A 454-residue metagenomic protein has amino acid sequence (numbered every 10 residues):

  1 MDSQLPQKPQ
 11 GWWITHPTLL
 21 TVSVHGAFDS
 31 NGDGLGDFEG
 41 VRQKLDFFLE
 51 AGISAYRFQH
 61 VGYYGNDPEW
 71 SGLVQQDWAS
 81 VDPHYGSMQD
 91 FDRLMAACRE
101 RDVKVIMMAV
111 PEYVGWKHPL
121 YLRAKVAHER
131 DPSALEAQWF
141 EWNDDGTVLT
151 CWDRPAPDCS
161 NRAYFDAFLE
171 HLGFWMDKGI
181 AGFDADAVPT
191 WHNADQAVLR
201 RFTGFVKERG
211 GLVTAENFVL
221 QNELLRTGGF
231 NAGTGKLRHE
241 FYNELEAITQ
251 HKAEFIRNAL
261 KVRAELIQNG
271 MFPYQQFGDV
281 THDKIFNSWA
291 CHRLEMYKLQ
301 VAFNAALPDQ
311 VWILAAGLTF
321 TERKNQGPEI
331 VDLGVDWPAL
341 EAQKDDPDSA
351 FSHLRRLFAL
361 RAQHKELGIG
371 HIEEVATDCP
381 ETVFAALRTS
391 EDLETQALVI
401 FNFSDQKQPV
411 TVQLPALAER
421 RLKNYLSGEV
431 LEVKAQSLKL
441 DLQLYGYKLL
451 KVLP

Functional and structural regions predicted by a protein language model:
Q4-L19, S23-E39, Q43-S54, H60-K178 (+2 more regions): Substrate-binding/active-site clefts of carbohydrate-active enzymes
T18-L20, Y56-F58, V105-M107, F183 (+3 more regions): Hydrophobic faces of well-ordered beta-strands that scaffold small-molecule active sites in alpha/beta enzyme cores
V22, F48, F58, W78 (+8 more regions): Conserved, mostly hydrophobic/aromatic
E50-I53, I180-A181, G229-F230, T234 (+1 more regions): A structural motif
N66, I267-D279, K284-E419, S427: Loop/helix patches that line or flank the sugar-binding groove of alpha-linked glycan CAZymes
M95-A96, R101, E170-G173, D184-P273 (+2 more regions): Active-site-proximal helices and loops of the catalytic beta/alpha 8
K423-S437: Solvent-exposed beta-strand/loop surfaces of large extracellular or lumenal domains
K434-P454: C-terminal beta-strand-rich structural cap/linker in extracellular carbohydrate-active enzymes
